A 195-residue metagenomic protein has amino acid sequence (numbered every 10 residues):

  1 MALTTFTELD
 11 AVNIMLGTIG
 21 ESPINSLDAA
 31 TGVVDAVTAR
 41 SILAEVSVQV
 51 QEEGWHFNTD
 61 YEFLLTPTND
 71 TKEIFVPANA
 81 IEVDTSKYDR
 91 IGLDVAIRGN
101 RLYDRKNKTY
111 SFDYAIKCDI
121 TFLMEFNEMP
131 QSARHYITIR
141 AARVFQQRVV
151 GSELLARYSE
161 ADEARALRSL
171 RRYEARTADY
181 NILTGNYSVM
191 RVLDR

Functional and structural regions predicted by a protein language model:
M1-R195: Glycine-enriched, solvent-exposed interface loops adjoining structured elements
